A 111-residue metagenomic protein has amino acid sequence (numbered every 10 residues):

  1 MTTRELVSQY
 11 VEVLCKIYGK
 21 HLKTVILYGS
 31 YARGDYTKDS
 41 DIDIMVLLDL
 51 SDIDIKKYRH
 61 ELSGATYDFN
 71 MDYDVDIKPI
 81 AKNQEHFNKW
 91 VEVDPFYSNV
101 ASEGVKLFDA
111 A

Functional and structural regions predicted by a protein language model:
M1-H21, R33-K38, D49-A111: Catalytic core of pol beta-like nucleotidyltransferases
K23-Y31: Short gly/ser-rich loop at a beta-strand->alpha-helix junction or flexible surface loop bordering the NTP-binding
I42-L47: Short beta-strand->loop micro-motif that forms the acidic, two-metal-ion catalytic signature in nucleotide-processing
